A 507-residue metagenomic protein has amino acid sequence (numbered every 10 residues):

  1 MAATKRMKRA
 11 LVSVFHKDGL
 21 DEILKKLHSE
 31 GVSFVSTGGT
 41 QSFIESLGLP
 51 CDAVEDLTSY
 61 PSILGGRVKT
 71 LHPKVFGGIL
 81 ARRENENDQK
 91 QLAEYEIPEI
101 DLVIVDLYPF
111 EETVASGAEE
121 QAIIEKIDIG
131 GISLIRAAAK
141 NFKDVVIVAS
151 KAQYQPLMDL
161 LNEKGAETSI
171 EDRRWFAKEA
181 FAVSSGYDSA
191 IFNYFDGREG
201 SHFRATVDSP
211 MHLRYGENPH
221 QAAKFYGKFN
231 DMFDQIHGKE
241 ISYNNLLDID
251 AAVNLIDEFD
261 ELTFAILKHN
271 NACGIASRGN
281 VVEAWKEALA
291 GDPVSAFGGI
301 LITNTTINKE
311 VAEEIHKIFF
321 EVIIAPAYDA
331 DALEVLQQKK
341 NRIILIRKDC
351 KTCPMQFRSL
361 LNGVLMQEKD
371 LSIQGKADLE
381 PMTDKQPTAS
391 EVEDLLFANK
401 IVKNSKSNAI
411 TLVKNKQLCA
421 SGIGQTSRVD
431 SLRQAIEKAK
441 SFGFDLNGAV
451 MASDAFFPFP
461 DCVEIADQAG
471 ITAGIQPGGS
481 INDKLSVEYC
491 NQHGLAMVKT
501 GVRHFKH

Functional and structural regions predicted by a protein language model:
M1-L57: N-terminal glycine-/serine-/threonine-rich phosphate-binding loop
G39-F110: Glycine-rich nucleotide/cofactor/substrate-binding loop typically near the N-terminus or early in the first domain
R83-I132, R136-A138, E380-A389: Active-site/ligand-binding-proximal alpha/beta "capping" segment
A152-L160, G165-Y328, A332-V335, K339-K369 (+2 more regions): Active-site loops and adjacent core secondary-structure elements that bind or stabilize anionic groups
C273-P293, T411, Q417-V463: Glycine- and Gly-Pro-enriched alpha-helical subdomains that act as flexible, kink-prone "lid/hinge" or packing modules
L301-I302, N308-K317, F442-D483: Cysteine/selenocysteine-centered motifs that mediate thiol-based redox chemistry or coordinate metal-sulfur cofactors
F320-R342, E464-H507: C-terminal binding/interaction regions
